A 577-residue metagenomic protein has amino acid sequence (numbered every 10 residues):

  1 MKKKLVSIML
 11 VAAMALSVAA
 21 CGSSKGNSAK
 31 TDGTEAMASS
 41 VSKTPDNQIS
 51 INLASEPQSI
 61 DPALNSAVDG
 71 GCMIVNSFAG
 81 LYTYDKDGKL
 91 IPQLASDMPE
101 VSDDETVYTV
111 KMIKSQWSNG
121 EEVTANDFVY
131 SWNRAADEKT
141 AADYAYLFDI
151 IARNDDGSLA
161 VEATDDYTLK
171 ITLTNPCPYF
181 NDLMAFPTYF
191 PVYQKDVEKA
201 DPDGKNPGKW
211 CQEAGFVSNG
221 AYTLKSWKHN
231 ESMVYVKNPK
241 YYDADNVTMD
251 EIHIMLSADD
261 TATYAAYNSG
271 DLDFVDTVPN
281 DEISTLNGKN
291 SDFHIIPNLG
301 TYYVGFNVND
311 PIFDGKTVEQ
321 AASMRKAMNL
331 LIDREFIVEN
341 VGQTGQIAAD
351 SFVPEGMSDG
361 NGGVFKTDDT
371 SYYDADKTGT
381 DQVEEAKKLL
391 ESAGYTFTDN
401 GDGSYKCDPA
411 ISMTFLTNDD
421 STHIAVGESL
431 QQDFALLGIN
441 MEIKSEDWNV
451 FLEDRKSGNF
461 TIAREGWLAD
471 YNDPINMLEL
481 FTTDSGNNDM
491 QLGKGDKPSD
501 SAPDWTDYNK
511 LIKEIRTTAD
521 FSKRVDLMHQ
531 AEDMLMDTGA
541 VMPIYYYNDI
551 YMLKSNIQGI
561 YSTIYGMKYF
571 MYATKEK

Functional and structural regions predicted by a protein language model:
L5, A348-Y395, D399, D419-H423: Structural transition elements
N52-D103, V217: N-terminal lobe/hinge region of extracytoplasmic solute-binding protein
L53-G71, L94-A95, F180-P191, G305-N307 (+2 more regions): A structural "hinge/loop" feature
K86-K89, A185-V247, E251, S269 (+2 more regions): Gly/Pro-rich hinge or "lid" segments in bacterial periplasmic/extracellular proteins
S96-A142, K170, V318-Q320, R325-A327: Aromatic- and charge-enriched surface segment that lines or borders ligand/interaction sites
A145-K199: Surface-exposed binding/hinge segments that line and control ligand-binding clefts or catalytic entry sites
E213, P239-T285, N440-E442, D447: Ligand-site clamp/hinge motif
L331-K366, T422-Q431, R455-K577: Detector for C-terminal structural segments
